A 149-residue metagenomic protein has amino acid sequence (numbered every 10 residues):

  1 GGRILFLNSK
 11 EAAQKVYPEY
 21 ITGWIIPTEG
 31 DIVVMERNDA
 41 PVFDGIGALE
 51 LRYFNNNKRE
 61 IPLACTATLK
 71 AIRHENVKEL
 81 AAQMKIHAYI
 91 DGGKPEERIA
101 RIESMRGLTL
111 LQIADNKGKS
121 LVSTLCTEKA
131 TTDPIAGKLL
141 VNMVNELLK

Functional and structural regions predicted by a protein language model:
G1-C65, D133-I135, L139, V144-N145: A glycine-rich, often tryptophan-bearing local segment used as a flexible ligand/cofactor-contacting loop or short
R3-L5, W24-I26, L80, G93-R101 (+2 more regions): Mature N-terminal, pre-catalytic/accessory segment of carbohydrate-active enzymes
E11, T127-E128: Short, glycine-/Ser/Thr-/acidic-enriched flexible segments
G45, Y89, T124-C126: Structured loops at beta-to-helix junctions and adjacent beta-edge loops in soluble globular domains
T68-R101: Local beta-strand/beta-hairpin segments that build beta-sheet-rich folds
H74-E75, D115-K117: A short, structured loop/turn motif at beta-sheet edges
R101-N116: Short, surface-exposed beta-strand/loop micro-motifs that present aromatic residues
Q112-A114, S120, L125: Long alpha-helical segments found as membrane-embedded helices
